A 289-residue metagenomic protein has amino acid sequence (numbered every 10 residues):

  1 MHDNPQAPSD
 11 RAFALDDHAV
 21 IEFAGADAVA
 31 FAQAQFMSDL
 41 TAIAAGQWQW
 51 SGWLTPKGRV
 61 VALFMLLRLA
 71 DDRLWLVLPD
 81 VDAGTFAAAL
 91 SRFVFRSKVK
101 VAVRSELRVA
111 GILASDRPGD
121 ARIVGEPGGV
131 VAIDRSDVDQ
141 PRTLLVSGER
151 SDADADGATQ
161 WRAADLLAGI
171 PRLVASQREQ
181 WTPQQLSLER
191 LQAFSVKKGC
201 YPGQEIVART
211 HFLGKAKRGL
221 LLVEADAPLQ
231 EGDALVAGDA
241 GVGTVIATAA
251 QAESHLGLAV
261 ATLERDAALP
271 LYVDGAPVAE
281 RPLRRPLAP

Functional and structural regions predicted by a protein language model:
M1-P8, W53-L63, F95, I123-V131 (+2 more regions): Short amphipathic beta-strand starts and helix->beta connectors
M1-T55, R59-A62, A70-D71: Acidic, proline/glycine-enriched N-terminal capping motif
S9-E22, M65-A168: Acidic, low-complexity central loop/insert segments
G25, L76, G203, D239: Residue-level signal for inorganic ion chemistry
D39-L40, S91-V99, A153-W161, A237-V242 (+1 more regions): A common structural junction motif
W50-K57, L113-P127, D226-A240: Short amphipathic alpha-helix segments
P141-L220: Anionic-ligand-binding alpha/beta catalytic cores of soluble enzymes and soluble regulatory domains that recognize
L186-F194, A208-P289: Glycine-rich, small/acidic residue-mixed loop/short-helix segments
